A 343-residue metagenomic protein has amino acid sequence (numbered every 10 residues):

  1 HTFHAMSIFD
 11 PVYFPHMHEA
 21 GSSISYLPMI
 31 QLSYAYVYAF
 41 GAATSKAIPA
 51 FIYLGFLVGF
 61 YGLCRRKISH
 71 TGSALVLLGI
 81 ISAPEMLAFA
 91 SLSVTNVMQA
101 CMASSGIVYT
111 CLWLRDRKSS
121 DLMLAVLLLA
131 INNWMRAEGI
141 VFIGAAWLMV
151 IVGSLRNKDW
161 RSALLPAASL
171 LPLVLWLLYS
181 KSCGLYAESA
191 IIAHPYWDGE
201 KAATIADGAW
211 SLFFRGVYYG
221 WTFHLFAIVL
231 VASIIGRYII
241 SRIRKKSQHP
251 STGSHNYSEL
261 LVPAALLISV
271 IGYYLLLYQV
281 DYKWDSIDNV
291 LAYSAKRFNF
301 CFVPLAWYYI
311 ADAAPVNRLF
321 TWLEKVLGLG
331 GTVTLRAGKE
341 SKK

Functional and structural regions predicted by a protein language model:
D10-G41, A50: Short hydrophobic/aromatic helix or loop-helix immediately within or flanking a transmembrane segment in polytopic
A43, F60-S82: Transmembrane-helix signature of polytopic, membrane-embedded enzymes that assemble or transfer cell-envelope glycans
A47-I68, S105: Transmembrane-helix motifs of polytopic, lipid-linked glycan transferases
R65-S73, D116-S119, S154-L165, I235-I268 (+1 more regions): Membrane-interface helix-loop-helix junctions at transmembrane boundaries of multi-pass membrane enzymes, predominantly
A74-S82, L127, Q248-D285: Transmembrane alpha-helix segments characteristic of polytopic inner-membrane glycan-assembly/cell-envelope
V76-L77, T110, D121-A137, A145-L148 (+1 more regions): Membrane-interface alpha helices of multi-pass inner-membrane proteins
A88-Q99: Short acidic/glycine- and proline-prone juxtamembrane loop motifs at membrane-interface regions of multi-pass membrane
G144, V152-I240, L266-L277: Membrane-lumen/periplasm interface segments of specific transmembrane helices in polyprenyl phosphate-linked
